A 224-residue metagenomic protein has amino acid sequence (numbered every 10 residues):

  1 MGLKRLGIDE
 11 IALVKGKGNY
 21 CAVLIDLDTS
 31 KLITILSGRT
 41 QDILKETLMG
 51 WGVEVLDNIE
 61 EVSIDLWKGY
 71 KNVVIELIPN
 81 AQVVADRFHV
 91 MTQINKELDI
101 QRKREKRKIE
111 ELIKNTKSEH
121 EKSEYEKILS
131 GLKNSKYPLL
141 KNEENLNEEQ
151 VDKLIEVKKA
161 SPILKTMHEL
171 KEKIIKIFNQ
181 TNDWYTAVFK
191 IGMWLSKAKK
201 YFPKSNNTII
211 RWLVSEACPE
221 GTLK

Functional and structural regions predicted by a protein language model:
M1-I8, K17, A22: Extended interfacial segments that mediate partner engagement and assembly in macromolecular machines
M1-R5, L32, L36-S37: Charged/polar interaction segments and conserved charged motifs
E10, K15-G18, D26-S30, S37 (+5 more regions): Acidic/histidine-rich catalytic cores and adjacent linkers of DNA breakage/strand-transfer/modification proteins
A22-V23, L77-A81, L98-K103: Short secondary-structure boundary/capping segments
G50-W51: A generic secondary-structure signal
V90-E111: Short alpha-helix plus adjacent loop in nuclease-associated cores
